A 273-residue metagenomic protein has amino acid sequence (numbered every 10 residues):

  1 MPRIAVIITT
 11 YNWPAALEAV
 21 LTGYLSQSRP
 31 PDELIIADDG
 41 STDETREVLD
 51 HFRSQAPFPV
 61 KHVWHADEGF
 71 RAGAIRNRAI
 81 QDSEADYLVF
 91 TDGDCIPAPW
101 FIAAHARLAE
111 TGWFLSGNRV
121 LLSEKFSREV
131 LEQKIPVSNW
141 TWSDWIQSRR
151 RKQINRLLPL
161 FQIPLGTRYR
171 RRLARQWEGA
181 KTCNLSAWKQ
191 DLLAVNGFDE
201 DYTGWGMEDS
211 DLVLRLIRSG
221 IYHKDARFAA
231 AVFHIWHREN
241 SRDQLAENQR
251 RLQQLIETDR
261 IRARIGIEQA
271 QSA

Functional and structural regions predicted by a protein language model:
P2-A5, E33, D211: Cell-envelope/extracellular polymer assembly enzymes that use nucleotide-activated donors
T22-P31: Short, acidic, metal-binding catalytic loop of nucleotide-sugar glycosyltransferases
P30, D38-E47, C95: A conserved acidic beta->alpha catalytic loop
P31-G40, K61-H65: Short beta-strand/loop segment that forms part of the nucleotide-sugar
A66-S83, W100: Glycine-rich, basic loop-to-helix element that forms the pyrophosphate-binding segment of sugar-nucleotide handling
L88: Short aromatic/hydrophobic "clamp" motif used to bind/position activated sugar donors
W100-R149: Conserved donor NDP-sugar-binding/catalytic core segment of glycosyltransferases
G179-N196, T203-I221, R227-F228: A short, conserved alpha-helix in the catalytic core of glycosyltransferases
